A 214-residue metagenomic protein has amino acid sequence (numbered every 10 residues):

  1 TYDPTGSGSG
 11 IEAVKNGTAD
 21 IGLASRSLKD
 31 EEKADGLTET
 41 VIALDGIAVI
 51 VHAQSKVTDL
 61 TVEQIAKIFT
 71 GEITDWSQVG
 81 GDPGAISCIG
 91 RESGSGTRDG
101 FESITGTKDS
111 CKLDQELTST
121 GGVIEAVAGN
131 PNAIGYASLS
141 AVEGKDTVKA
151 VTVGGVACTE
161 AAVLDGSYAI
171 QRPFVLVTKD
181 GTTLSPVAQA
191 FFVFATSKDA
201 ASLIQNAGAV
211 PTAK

Functional and structural regions predicted by a protein language model:
T1-K214: Exported/periplasmic ABC-transporter solute-binding proteins
